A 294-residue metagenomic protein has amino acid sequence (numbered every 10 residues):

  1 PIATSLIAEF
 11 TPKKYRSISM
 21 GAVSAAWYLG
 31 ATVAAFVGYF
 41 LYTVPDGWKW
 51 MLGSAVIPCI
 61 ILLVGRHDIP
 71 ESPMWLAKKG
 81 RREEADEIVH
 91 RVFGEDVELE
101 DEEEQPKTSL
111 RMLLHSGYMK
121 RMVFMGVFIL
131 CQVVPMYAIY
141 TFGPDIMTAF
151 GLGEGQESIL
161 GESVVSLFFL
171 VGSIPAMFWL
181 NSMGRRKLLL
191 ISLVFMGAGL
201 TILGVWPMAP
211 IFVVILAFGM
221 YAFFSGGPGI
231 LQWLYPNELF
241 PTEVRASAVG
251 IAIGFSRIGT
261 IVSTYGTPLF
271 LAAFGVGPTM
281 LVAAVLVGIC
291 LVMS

Functional and structural regions predicted by a protein language model:
P1-S294: Transmembrane-helix signature of 12-pass secondary carriers
